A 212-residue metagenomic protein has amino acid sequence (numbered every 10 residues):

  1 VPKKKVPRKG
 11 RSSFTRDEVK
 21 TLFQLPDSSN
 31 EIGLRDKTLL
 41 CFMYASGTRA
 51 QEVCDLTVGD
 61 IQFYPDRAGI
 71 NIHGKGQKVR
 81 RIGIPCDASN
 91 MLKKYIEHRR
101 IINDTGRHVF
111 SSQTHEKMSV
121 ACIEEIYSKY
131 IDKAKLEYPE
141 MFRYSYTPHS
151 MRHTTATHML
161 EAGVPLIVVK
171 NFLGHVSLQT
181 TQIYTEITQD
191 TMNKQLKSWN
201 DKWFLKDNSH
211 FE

Functional and structural regions predicted by a protein language model:
V1-E212: Conserved catalytic core of the tyrosine transesterase superfamily
